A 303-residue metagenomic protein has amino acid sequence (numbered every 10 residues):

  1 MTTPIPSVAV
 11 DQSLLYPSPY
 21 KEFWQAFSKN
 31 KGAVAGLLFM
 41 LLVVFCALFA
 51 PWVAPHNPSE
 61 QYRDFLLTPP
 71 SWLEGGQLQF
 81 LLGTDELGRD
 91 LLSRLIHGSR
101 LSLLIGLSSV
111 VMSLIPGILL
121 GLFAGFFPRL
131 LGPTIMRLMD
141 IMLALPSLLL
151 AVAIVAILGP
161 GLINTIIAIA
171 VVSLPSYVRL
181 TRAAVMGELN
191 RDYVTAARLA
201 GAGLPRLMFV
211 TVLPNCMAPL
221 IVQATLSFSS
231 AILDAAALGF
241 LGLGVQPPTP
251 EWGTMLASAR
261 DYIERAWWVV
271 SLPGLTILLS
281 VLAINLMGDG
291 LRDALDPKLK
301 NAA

Functional and structural regions predicted by a protein language model:
M1-L38, L286-A303: Transmembrane alpha-helical segments of polytopic membrane transport and secretion proteins
I5-F23, Q77-D90, P205-F209, Q246-P248: Short, membrane-interfacial amphipathic segments enriched in basic
I5-S7, L38, C46-T84, L241-T249: Hydrophobic alpha-helical transmembrane segments of membrane transport/permease proteins and related membrane-embedded
W24, F45-H56, F123, R182 (+2 more regions): Structural signature of transmembrane alpha-helix termini at the membrane-water interface
F27, F45, I141: Residue-level signature of catalytic and energy-coupling elements of molecular machines, predominantly ATP/GTP-dependent
G32-P51, I118, L278: Short, strongly hydrophobic transmembrane alpha-helices
E86-A303: Alpha-helical transmembrane segments of integral membrane proteins, especially multi-pass inner/plasma-membrane
